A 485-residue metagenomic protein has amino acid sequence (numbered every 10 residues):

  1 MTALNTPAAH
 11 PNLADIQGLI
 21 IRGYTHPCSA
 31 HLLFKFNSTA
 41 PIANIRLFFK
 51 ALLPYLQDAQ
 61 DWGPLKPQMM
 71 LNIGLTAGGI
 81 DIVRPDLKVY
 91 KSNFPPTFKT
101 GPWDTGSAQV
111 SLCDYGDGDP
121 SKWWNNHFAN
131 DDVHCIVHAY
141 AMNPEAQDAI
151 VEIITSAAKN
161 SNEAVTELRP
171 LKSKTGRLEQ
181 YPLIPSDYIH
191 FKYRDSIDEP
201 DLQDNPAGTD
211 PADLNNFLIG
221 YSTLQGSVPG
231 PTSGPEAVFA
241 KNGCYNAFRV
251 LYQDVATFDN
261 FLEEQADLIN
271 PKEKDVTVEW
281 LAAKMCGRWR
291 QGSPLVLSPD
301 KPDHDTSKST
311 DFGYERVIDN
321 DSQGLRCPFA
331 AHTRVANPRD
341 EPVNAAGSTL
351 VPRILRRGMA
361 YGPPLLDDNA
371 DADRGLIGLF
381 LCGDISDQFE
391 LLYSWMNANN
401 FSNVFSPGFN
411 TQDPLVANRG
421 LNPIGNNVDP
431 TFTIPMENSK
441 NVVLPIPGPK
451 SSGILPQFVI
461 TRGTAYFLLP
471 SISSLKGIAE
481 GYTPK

Functional and structural regions predicted by a protein language model:
M1-K485: Long, low-complexity, Ser/Thr/Gly/Pro-rich intrinsically disordered segments that act as flexible linkers and assembly
